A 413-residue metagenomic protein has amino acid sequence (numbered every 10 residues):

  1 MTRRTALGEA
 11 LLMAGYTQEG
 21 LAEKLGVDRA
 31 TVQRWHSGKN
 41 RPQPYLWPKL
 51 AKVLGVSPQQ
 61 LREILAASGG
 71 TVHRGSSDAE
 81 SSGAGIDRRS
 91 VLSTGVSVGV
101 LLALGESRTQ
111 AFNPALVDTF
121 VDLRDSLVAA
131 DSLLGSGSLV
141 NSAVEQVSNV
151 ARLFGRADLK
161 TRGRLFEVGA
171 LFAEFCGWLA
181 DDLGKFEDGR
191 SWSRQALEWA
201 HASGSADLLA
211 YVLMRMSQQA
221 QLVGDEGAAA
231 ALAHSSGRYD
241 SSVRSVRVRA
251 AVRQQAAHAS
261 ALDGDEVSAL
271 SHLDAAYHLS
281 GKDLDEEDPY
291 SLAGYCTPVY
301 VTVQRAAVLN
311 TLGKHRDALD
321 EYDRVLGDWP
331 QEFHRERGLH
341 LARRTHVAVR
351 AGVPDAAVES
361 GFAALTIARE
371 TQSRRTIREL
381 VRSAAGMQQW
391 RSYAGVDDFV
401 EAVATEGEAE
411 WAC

Functional and structural regions predicted by a protein language model:
M1-Y16, P48, Q59: A short, Lys/Arg-rich alpha-helix, primarily the initiator
M13, K24, V53: Residues within the alpha-helical elements of helix-turn-helix
G20-A22: Short alpha-helical "recognition helix" segments of helix-turn-helix
G26-P42: Recognition helix of helix-turn-helix/homeodomain-like DNA-binding domains that insert into the DNA major groove
P44-Q60: DNA major-groove recognition helix of helix-turn-helix/homeodomain DNA-binding modules
R62-V117: Compositionally biased, long intrinsically disordered regions
R108-C413: Conserved binding/catalytic microenvironments
